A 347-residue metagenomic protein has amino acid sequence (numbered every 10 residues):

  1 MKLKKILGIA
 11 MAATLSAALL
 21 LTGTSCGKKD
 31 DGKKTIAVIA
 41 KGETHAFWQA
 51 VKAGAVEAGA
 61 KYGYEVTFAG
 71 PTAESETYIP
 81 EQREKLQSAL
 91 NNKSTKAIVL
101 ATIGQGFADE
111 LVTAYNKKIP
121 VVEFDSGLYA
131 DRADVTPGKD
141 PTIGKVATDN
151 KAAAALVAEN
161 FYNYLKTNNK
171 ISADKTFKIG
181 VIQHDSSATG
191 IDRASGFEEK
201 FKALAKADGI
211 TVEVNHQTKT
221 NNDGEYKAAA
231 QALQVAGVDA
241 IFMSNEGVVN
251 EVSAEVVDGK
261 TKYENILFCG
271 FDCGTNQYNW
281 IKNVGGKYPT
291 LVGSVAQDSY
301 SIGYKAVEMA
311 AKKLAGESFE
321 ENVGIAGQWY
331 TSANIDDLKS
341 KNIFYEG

Functional and structural regions predicted by a protein language model:
M1-T35, A60-K61, E65, L90-S94 (+1 more regions): Short, low-complexity disordered leader/linker segments with a strong preference for bacterial N-terminal type II
T35-Y62, T67-Q87, T102-Q105, I182-D192 (+2 more regions): Extracytoplasmic "Venus flytrap"
F47-Y64, A153-V157, T189-I210, E251: Short, solvent-exposed amphipathic alpha-helices that sit in or adjacent to ligand/effector-binding or catalytic
A60-T77, V181, E198-D223: Short beta-strand elements in bilobed, periplasmic/extracellular small-molecule ligand-binding domains
Q82, G144-F177, E225-Y226, C273-W280 (+1 more regions): Hydrophobic alpha-helical segments within soluble ligand-binding/sensing domains
Q87, I98-V121, F197, N215-W280: Hydrophobic alpha-helical
E110-A152, G274-P289: Flexible loop/hinge segments that line or gate small-molecule binding clefts
K175, V181-I182, Q297-G347: Hinge/cleft segment of the Venus flytrap/periplasmic-binding protein
